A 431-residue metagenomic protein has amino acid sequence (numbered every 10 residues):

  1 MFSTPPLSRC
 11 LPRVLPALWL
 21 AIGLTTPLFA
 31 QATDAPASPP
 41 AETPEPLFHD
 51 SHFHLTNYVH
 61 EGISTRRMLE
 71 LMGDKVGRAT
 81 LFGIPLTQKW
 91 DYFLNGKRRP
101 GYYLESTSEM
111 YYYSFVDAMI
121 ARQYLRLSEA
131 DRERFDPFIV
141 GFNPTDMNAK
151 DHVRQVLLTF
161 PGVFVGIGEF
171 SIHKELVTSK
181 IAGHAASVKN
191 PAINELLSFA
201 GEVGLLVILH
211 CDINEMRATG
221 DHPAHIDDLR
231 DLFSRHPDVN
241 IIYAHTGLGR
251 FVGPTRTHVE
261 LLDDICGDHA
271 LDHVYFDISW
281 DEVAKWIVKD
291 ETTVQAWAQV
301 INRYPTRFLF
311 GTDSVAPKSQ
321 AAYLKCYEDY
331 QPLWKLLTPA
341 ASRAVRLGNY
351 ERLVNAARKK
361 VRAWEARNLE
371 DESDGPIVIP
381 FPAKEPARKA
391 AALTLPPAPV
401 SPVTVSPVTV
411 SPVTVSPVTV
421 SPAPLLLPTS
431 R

Functional and structural regions predicted by a protein language model:
M1-C10: N-terminal secretory signal peptides that target proteins for export/translocation
R13-P27: Bacterial N-terminal signal peptides
Q31-E42, P46-H49, H60, S64-E70 (+8 more regions): Mid-to-C-terminal alpha-helical segments outside catalytic/metal-binding sites
T33-D34, P39-A41, P46, N95-E215 (+1 more regions): Active-site gating/metal-coordination segments in enzymes
H49-F53, R78-F82, F135-V140, G166-G168 (+4 more regions): Hydrophobic faces of well-ordered beta-strands that scaffold small-molecule active sites in alpha/beta enzyme cores
F53-L127: N-terminal carbohydrate-binding/catalytic regions of secreted carbohydrate-active enzymes
L55-S64, L86-W90, M110-V116, F142-K150 (+6 more regions): Acidic-and-aromatic substrate-binding clefts and catalytic sites of carbohydrate-active enzymes
K174, I181-F310, T338: Catalytic pocket-lining loop regions of alpha/beta-barrel enzymes, especially the amidohydrolase/enolase/GH5 lineages
